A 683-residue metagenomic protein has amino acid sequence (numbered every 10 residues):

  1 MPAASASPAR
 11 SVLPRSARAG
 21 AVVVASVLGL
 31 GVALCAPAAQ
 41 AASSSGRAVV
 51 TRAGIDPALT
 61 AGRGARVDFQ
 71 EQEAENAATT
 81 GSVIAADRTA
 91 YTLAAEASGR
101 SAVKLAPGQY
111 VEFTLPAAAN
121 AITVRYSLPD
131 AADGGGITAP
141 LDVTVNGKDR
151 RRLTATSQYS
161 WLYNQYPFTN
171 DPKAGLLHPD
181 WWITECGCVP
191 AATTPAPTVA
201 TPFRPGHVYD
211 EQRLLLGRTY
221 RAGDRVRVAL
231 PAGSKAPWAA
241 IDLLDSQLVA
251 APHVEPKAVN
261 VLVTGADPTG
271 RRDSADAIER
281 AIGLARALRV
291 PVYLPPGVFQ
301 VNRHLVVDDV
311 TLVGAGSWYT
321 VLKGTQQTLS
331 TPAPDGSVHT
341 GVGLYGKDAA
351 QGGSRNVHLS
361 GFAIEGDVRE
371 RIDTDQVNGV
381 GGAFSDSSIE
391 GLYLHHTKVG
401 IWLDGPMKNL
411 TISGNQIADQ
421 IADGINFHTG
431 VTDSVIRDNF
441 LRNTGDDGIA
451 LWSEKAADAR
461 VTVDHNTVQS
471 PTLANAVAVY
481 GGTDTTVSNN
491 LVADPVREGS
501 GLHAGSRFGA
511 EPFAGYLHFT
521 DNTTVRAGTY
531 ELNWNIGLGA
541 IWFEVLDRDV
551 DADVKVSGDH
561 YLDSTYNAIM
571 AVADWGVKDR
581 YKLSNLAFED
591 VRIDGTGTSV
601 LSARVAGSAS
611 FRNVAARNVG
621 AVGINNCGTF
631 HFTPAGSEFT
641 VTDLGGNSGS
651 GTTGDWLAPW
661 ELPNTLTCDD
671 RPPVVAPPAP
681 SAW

Functional and structural regions predicted by a protein language model:
M1-S43: Secretory targeting and sorting signals
A42, G46-P256: Extracytoplasmic
G108, G233, D267, R289-V298 (+2 more regions): Extracellular beta-strand-rich, repetitive "passenger/adhesive" scaffolds that bind or process carbohydrates
V261-Y293: Acidic Gly/Asp/Thr-rich repetitive segments characteristic of extracellular carbohydrate-active and adhesion proteins
E279, G283-L284, F299-V313, V321-S360 (+5 more regions): Extracellular beta-strand-rich solenoid/capping regions of secreted or surface-exposed proteins that bind or remodel
V301-H304, G316-S317, V321-Q327, V368-T374 (+11 more regions): Short glycine/acidic-rich loop motifs that flank beta-strands on beta-rich extracellular proteins
W318, R355-G366, S385-K398, M407-D423 (+9 more regions): Right-handed parallel beta-helix
L601-C668: Leucine-rich solenoid repeat scaffolds
